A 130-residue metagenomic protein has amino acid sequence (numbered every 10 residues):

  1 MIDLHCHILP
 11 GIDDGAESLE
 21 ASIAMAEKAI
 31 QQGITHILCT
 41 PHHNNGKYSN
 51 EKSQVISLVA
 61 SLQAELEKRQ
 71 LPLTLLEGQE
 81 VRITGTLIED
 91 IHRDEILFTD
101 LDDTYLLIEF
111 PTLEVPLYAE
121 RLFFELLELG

Functional and structural regions predicted by a protein language model:
M1-L73: An N-terminally biased module of ancient metal coordination in phosphate/nucleic-acid-related enzymes
N50-G130: Extended substrate/RNA-proximal surfaces in nucleic-acid metabolism proteins
